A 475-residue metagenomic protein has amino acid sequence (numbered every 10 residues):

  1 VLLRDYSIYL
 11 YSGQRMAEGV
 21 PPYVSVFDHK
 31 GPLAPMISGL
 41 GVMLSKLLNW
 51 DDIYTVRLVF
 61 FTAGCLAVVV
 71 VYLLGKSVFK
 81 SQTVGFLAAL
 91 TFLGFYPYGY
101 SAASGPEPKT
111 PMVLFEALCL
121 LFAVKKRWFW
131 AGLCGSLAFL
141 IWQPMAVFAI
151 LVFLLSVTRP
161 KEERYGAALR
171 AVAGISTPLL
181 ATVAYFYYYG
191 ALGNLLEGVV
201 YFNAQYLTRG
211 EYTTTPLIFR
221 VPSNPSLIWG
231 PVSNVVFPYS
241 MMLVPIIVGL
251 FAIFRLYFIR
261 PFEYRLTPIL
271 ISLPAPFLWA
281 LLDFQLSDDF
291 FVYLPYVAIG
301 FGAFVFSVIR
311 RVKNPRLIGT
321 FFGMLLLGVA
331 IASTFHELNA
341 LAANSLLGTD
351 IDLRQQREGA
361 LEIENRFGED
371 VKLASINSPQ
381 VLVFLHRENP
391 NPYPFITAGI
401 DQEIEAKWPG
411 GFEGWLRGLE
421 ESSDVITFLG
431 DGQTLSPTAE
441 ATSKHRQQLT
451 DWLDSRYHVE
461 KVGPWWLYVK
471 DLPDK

Functional and structural regions predicted by a protein language model:
H29, A131, I150, L338-A340 (+3 more regions): Short periplasmic/luminal acceptor-recognition loop of GT-C membrane glycosyltransferases, typified by
P35-M36, D52-R57, G64-A67, A89-M112 (+3 more regions): Aromatic- and kink-enriched transmembrane "portal" helix at the membrane-lumen/periplasm boundary that abuts
L40, P111-W130, C134, V297-G300: Specific aromatic-rich, kink-prone transmembrane helix
L58-F79, A252-F254: Transmembrane-helix motifs of polytopic, lipid-linked glycan transferases
V68-P97, V113-L114, W130, Y264-T267: Transmembrane-helix signature of polytopic, membrane-embedded enzymes that assemble or transfer cell-envelope glycans
V69, G230-E263, I269-P276: Hydrophobic, aromatic-rich transmembrane alpha-helices and their immediate juxtamembrane boundary segments
V147, P276-F321: Hydrophobic/aromatic-rich transmembrane helices and adjacent perimembrane loops
F148-L179, V183, N194, I253 (+3 more regions): Perimembrane helix-loop-helix junctions
